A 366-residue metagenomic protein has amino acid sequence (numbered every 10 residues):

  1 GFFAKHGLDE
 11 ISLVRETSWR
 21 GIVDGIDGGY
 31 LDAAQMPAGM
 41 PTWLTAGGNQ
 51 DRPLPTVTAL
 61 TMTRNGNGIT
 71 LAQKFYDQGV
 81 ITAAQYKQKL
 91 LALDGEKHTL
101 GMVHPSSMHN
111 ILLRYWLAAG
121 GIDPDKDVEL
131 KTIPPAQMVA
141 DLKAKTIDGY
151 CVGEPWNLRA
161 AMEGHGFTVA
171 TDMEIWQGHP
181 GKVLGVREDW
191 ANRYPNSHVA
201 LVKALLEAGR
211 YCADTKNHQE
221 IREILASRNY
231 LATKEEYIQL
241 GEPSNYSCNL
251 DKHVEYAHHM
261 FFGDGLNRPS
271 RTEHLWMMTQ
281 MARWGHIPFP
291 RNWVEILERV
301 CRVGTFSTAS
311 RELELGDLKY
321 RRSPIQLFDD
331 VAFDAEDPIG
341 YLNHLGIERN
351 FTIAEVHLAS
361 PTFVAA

Functional and structural regions predicted by a protein language model:
G1-D125, E129-K131, D148-L158, H165-G178 (+2 more regions): Short, glycine-/small- and polar/acidic-enriched structural segments that line small-molecule recognition paths
L31-D32, P134-T168, R187, E223 (+3 more regions): Ligand-binding pocket segment of bilobal, Venus flytrap-like solute-binding proteins
N67-V80, P180-N196, Y211: A bilobed periplasmic-binding-protein/Venus flytrap-type ligand-binding module shared by bacterial periplasmic
N110, R114, P135-V139, N157 (+2 more regions): Hydrophobic, well-ordered secondary-structure segments
G178-H179, E220: Short gly/pro-enriched beta-turn/loop segments at secondary-structure junctions
P195-R302: Secondary-structure end/capping motifs
L275-A366: Conserved C-terminal helix/tail region of periplasmic/extracytoplasmic solute-binding proteins
